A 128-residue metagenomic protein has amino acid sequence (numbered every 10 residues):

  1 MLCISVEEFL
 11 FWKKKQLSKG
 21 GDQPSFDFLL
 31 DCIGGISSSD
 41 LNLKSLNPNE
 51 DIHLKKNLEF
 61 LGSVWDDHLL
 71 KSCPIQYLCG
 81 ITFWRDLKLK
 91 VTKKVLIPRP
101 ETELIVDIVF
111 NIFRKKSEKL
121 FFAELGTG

Functional and structural regions predicted by a protein language model:
M1-C79: N-terminal auxiliary segments of SAM/dcSAM-dependent transferases
S63-G128: SAM-dependent Rossmann-like transferase core, predominantly class I methyltransferases with a strong bias toward
